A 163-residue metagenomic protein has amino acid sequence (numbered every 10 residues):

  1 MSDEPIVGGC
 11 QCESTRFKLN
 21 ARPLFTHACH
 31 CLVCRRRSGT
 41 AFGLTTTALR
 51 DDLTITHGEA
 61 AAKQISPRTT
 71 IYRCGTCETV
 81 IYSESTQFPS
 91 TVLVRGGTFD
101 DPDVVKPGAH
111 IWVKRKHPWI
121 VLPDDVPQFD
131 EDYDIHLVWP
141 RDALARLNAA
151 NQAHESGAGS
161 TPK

Functional and structural regions predicted by a protein language model:
M1-V7, Q11-K163: A short Gly-Trp-Pro
